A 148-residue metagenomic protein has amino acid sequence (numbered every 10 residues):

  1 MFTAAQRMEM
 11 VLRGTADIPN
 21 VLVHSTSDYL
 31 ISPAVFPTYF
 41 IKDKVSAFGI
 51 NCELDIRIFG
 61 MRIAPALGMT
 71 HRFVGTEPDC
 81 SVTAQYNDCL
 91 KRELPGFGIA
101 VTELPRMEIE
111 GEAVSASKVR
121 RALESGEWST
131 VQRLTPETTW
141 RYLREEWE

Functional and structural regions predicted by a protein language model:
M1-E148: Nucleotidyltransferase catalytic core that binds NTPs
